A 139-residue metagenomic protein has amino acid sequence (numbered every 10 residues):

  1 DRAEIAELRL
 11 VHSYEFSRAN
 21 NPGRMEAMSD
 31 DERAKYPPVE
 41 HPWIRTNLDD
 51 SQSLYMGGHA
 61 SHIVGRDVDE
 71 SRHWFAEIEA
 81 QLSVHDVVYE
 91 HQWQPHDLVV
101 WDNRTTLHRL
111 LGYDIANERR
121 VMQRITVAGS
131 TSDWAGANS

Functional and structural regions predicted by a protein language model:
D1-L98, R104-S139: Non-heme Fe(II) oxygenase catalytic core, chiefly the N-lobe of the double-stranded beta-helix
